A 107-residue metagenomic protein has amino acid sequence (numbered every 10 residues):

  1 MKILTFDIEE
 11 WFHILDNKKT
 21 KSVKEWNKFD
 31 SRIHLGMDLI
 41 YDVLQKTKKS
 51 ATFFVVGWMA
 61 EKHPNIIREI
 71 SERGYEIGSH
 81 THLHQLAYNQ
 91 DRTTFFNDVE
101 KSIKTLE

Functional and structural regions predicted by a protein language model:
M1-E107: Catalytic alpha-helical scaffold of carbohydrate-active enzymes acting on polysaccharides/glycoconjugates
